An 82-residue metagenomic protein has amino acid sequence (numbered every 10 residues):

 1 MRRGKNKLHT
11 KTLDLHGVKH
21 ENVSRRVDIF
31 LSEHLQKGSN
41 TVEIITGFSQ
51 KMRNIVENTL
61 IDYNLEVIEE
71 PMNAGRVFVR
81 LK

Functional and structural regions predicted by a protein language model:
M1-K82: Long, charged, low-complexity intrinsically disordered regions
